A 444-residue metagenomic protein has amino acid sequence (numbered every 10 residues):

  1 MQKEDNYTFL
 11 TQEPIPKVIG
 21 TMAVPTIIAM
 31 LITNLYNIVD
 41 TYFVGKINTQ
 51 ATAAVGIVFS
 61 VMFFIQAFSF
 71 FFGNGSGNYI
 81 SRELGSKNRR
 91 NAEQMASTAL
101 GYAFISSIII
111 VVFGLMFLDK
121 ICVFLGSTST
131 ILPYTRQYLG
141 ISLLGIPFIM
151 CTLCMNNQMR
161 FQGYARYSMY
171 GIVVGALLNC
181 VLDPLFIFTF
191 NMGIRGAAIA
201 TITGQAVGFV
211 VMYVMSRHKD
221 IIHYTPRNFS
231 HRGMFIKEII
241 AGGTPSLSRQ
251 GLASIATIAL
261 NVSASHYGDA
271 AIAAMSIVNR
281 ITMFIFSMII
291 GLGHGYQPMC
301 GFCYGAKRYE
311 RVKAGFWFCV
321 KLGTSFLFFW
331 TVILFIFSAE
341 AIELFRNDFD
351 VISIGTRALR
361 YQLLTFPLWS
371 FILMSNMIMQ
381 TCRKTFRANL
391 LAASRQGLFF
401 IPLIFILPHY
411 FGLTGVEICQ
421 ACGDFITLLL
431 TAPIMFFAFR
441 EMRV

Functional and structural regions predicted by a protein language model:
M1-A23, I80-G145, T189-T244, C300-T365 (+1 more regions): Short alpha-helical transmembrane segments in multi-pass integral membrane proteins
L10-Y42, K46-I47, F63-G75, Y79 (+6 more regions): N-terminal transmembrane alpha-helices
T21-D40, I141, T152, G175 (+5 more regions): Transmembrane helical elements of multi-pass membrane transporters/channels
T26, M30, Y42, F59 (+17 more regions): Transmembrane alpha-helix boundary and packing residues in multipass membrane permease domains and related
L31, L35-A53, C122-S129, L185-M192 (+4 more regions): Helix-terminus/linker motif at the lipid-water interface of multi-pass membrane proteins
T41, T49-T52, R89, L118 (+6 more regions): Membrane-helix interface/capping residues of multi-pass secondary transporters
T52-V112, I149-S168, A274-S338, W369-L391: Small-residue-rich hydrophobic transmembrane alpha-helices
G73, I141-R160, S168-N179, A197-V210 (+4 more regions): Short runs within selected transmembrane alpha-helices of multi-pass transporters and secretion channels
